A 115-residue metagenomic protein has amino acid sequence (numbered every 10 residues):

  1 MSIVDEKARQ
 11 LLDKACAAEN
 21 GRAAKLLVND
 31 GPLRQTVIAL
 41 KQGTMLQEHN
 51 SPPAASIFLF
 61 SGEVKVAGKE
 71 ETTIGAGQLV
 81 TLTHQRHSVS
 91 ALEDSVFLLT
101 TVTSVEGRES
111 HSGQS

Functional and structural regions predicted by a protein language model:
M1-P32, A67, G113-S115: A short, N-terminal "cap"/entry segment at the start of jelly-roll beta-barrel domains of the cupin/DSBH fold
N20-G21, G31-S51, H84: Conserved short histidine dyad/triad with adjacent acidic residue
Q42, P52-K69: Glycine- and acidic-residue-biased ligand/ion/polar-headgroup-sensing regions
M45, Q78-L79, V96: Residue-level marker of beta-strand positions
L46-E48, V66-A67, R86-L92: Short beta-strand His + acidic residue motifs that chelate non-heme Fe in jelly-roll/DSBH and cupin folds
F60-S61, G75-A76, E93: A cytosolic small-molecule/anion-sensing beta-strand core signal
K69-Q85: Short acidic-glycine-tyrosine-enriched beta hairpin
H84-G107: Ligand-binding loop in jelly-roll beta-barrel domains
